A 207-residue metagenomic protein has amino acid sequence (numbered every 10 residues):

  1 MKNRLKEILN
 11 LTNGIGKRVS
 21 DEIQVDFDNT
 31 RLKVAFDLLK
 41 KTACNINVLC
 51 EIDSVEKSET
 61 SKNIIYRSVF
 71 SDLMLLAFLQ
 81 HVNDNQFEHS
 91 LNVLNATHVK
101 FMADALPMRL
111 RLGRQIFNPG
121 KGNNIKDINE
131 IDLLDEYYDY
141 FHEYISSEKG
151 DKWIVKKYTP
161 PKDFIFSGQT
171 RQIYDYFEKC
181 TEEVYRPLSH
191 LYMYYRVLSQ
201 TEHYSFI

Functional and structural regions predicted by a protein language model:
M1-K33, T97-I207: Secondary-shell segments that build the walls of catalytic and ion/ligand-binding clefts
E22-V82: Long, hydrophobic/aromatic-enriched structural stretches that serve as scaffold segments
D53-K57, D84-L91, T181-R186: Intrinsically disordered, low-complexity coil segments
E59-L112: Long, hydrophobic, well-ordered secondary-structure blocks that form the structural core and pocket-lining surfaces
